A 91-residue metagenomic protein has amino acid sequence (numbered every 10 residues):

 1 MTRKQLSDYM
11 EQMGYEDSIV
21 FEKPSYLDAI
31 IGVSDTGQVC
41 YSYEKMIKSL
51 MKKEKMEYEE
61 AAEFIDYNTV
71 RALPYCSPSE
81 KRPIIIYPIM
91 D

Functional and structural regions predicted by a protein language model:
M1-D91: C-terminal alpha-helical interaction appendages
